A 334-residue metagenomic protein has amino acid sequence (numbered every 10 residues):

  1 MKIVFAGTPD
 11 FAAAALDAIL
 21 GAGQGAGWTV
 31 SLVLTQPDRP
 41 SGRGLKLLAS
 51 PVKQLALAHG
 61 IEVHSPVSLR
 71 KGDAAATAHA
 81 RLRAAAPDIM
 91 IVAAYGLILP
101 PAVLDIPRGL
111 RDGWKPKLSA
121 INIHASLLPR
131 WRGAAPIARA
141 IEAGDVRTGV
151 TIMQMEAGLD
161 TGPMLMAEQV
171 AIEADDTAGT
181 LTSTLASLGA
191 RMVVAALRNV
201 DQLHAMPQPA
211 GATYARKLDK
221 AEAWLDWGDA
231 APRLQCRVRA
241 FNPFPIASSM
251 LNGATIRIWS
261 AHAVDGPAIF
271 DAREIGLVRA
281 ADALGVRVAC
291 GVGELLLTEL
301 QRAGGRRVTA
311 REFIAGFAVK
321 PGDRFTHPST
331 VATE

Functional and structural regions predicted by a protein language model:
M1-P245, R302-G304, T309, V319-E334: One-carbon transfer enzymes
Q235-E334: C-terminal active-site/capping subdomain that shapes the small-molecule cofactor and substrate pocket of enzyme
